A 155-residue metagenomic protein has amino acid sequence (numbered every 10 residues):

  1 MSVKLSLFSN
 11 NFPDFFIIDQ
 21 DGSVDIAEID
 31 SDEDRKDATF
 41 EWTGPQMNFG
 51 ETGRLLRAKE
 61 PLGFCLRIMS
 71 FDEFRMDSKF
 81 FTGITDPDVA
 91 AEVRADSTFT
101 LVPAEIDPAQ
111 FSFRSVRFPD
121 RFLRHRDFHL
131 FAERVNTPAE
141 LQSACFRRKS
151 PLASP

Functional and structural regions predicted by a protein language model:
M1-P155: Lectin-like carbohydrate-binding module/patch detector with strong preference for beta-trefoil
